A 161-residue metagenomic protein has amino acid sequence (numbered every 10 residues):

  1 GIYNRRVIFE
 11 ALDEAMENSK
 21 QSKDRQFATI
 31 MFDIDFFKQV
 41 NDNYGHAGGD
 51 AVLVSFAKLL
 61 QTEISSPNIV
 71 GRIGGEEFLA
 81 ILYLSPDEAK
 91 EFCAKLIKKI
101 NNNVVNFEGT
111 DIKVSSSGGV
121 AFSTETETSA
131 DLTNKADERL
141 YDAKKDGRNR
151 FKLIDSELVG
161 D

Functional and structural regions predicted by a protein language model:
G1-A28, D35-T62, G71-G75, L79-A80 (+3 more regions): Conserved long alpha-helical elements within nucleotide-processing catalytic cores of c-di-GMP signaling and class III
N18, T62-P67, K98-T110, L140-D142: Short catalytic/binding micro-motifs of nucleotide second-messenger systems
I69-R72, I112: A short pre-motif secondary-structure segment
I81-Y83, A121-F122: Short hydrophobic/aromatic beta-strand micro-patches that form the beta-sheet surface supporting nucleotide- or nucleic
K90, E108, F122-D161: Catalytic-core segments of nucleotide cyclases and related cyclic-nucleotide turnover enzymes
